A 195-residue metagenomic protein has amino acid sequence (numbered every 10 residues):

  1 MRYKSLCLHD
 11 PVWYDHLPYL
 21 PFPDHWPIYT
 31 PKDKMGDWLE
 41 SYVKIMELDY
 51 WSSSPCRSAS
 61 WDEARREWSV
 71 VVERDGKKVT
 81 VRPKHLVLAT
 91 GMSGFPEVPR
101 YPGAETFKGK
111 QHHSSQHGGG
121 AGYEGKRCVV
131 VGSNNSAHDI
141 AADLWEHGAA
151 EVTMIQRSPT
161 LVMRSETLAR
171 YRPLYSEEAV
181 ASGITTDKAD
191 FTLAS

Functional and structural regions predicted by a protein language model:
M1-D49, Q156-V162, E166: Beta1-alpha1 glycine-rich phosphate/pyrophosphate-binding loop at the start of Rossmann-like nucleotide-binding domains
L8-D10, W68-R74, P173-E178: Short, structured secondary-structure boundary patches
H9, I45, W51, R65 (+2 more regions): Short, well-ordered coil/turn elements that cap or connect secondary structure elements
P21, R57, E63, Q116-G119 (+1 more regions): Residue-level detector of flexible, active-site-proximal loop/helix-junction positions within diverse enzyme catalytic
I28-S93: Feature captures the FAD/FMN-dependent oxidoreductase FAD-binding
T80-V81, L86-S195: Rossmann-like dinucleotide-binding core of oxidoreductases
